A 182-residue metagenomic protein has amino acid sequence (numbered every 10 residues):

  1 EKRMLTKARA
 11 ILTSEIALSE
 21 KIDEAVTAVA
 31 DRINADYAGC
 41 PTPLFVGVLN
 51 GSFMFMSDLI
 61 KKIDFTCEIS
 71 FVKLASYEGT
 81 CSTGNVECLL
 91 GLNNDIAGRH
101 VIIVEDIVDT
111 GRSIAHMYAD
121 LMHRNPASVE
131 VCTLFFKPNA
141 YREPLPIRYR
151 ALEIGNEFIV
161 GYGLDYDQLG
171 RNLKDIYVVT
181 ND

Functional and structural regions predicted by a protein language model:
E1-D182: PRPP-associated nucleotide enzymes
